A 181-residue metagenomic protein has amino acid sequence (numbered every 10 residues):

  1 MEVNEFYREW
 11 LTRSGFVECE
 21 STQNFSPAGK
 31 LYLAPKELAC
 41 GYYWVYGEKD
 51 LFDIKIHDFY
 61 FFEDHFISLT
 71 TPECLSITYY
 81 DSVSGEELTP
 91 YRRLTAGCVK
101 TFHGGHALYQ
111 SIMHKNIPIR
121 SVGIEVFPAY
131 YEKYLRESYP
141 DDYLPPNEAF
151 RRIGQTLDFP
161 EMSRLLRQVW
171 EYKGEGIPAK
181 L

Functional and structural regions predicted by a protein language model:
M1-E73: N-terminal low-complexity or simple alpha-helical regulatory segments that function as activation/interaction modules
E9, T78-Y79, V169: Residues in intrinsically disordered, low-complexity segments of regulatory proteins
S14, G29-K30, Y80-S82, E137-Y139 (+1 more regions): Short hydrophobic/aromatic-rich motifs at helix boundaries and adjacent loops
E18, T71-S76, D141-Y143, E148: General N-terminal targeting signals
I56-D58, S76-Y80, R120-F127: Short hydrophobic beta-strand segments that form the core of ligand-binding sensory/regulatory domains
F59-D64, S82-S84, F127-Y131: Generic structural motif
T71-P90, P128: Glycine- and acidic-residue-biased ligand/ion/polar-headgroup-sensing regions
E86-L181: Alpha-helical bundle regulatory/interaction domains
